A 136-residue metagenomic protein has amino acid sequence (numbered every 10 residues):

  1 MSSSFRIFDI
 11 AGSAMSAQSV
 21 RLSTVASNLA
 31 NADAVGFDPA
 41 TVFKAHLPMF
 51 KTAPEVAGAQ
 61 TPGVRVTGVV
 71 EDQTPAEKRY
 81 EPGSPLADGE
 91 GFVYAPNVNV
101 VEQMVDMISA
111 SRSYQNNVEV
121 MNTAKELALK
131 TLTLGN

Functional and structural regions predicted by a protein language model:
M1-N136: Amphipathic alpha-helical polymerization modules
